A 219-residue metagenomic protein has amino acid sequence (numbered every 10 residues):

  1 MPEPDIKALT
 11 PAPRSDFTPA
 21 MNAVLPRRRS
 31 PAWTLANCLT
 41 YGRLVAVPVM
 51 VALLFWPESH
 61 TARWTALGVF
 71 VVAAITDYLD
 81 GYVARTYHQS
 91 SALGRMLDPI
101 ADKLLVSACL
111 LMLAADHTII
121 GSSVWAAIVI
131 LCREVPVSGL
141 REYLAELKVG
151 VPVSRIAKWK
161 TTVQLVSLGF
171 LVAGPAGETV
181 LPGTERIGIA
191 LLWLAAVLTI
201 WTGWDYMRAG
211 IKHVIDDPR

Functional and structural regions predicted by a protein language model:
M1-Y41, A46-V47, T65-A74, Y143-L144 (+1 more regions): C-terminal membrane-associated helical module and adjoining short loops/tails
R28-N37, Y82, T86-H88, A92-M96: Membrane interfacial helix-start motif at the N-side
A36, R43, R85, I130-R133 (+1 more regions): Short, cationic motifs built from Arg/Lys/His that form the positively charged side of catalytic pockets
V45, I75-V83, I100, L104 (+3 more regions): Active-site His/Glu-centered metal-binding helix of metallohydrolases
V45-L93, C109-V129, G183-I200: Membrane-embedded alpha-helical segments that form the functional core of polytopic membrane enzymes, especially those
A46-V49, S107-L111, P136, V166-F170: Transmembrane-helix signature of multi-pass solute transporters
L97-A101, I128-V129, S154-T161: Cytoplasmic-side transmembrane-helix entry/capping segments in multi-pass membrane proteins
A126, L131-G139, L165-G169, A173: Mid-bilayer segments of alpha-helical transmembrane spans in multi-pass integral membrane proteins that mediate
